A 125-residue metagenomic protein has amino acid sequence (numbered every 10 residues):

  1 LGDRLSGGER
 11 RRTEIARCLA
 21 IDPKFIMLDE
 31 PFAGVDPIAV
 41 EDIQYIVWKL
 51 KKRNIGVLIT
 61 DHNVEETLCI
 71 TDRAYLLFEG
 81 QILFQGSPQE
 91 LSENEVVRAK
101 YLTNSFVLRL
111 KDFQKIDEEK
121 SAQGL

Functional and structural regions predicted by a protein language model:
L1-L5, E9: Conserved ABC ATPase signature
I15: Hydrophobic anchor residue at the start of the ABC signature
D22: Conserved catalytic motifs of ABC-family nucleotide-binding domains
I26-E30: Catalytic Walker B motif of ABC-type/P-loop ATPase nucleotide-binding domains
E41-R53: Helical segment within the ABC ATPase nucleotide-binding domain
T67-C69: A short, surface-exposed alpha-helical micro-motif characterized by mixed small hydrophobic and charged/polar residues
